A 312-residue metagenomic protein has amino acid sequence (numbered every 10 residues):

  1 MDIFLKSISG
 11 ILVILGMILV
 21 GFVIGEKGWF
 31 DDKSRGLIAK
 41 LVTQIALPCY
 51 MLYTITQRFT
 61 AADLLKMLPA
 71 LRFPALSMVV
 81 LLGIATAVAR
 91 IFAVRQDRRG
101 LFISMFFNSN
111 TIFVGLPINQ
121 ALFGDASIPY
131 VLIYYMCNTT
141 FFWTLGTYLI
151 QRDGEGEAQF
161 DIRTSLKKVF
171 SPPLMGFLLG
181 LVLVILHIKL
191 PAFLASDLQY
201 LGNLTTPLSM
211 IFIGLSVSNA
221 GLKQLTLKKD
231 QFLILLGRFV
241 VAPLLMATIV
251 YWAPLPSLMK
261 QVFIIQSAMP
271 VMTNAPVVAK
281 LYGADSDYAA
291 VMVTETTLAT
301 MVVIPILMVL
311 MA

Functional and structural regions predicted by a protein language model:
M1-A312: Alpha-helical transmembrane segments of multi-pass small-molecule/ion transporters
